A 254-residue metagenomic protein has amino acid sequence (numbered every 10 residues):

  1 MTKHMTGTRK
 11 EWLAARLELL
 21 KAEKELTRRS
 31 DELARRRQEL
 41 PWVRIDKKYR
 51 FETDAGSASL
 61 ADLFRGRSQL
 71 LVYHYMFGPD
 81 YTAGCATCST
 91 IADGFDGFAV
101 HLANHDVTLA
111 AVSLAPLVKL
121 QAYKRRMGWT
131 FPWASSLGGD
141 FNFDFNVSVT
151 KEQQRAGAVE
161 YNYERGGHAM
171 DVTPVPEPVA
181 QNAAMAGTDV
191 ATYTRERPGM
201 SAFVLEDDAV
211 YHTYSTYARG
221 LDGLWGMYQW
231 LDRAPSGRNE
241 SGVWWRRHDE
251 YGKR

Functional and structural regions predicted by a protein language model:
M1-L70, Y75-H105, A122-G128, P132 (+1 more regions): Non-globular targeting/processing and membrane-anchoring segments
L109-L114: Short internal beta-strands
L117: SAM cofactor-binding core of SAM-dependent methyltransferases, primarily the Rossmann-like beta-alpha-beta module
